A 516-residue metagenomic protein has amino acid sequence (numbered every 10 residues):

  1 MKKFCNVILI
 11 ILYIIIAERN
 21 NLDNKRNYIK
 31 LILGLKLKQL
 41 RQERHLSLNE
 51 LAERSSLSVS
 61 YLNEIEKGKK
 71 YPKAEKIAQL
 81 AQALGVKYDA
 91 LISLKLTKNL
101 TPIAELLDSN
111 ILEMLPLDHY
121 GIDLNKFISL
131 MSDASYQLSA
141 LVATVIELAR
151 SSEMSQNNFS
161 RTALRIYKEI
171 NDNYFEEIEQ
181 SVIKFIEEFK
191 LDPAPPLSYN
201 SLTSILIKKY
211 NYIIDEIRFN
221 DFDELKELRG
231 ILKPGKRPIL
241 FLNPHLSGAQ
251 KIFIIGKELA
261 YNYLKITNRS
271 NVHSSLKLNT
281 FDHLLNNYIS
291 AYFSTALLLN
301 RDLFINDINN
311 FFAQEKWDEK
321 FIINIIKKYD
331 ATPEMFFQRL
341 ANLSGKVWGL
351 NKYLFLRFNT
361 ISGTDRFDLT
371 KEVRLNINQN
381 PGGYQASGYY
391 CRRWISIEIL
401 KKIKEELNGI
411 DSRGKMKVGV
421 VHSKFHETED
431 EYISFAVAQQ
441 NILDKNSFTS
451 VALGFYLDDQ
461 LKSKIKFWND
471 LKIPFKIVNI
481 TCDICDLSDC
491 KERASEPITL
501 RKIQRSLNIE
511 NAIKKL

Functional and structural regions predicted by a protein language model:
M1-N24: Short, intrinsically disordered or compositionally biased N-terminal tails of bacterial proteins
I10, K25-I32, Q39, E43 (+6 more regions): Short juxta-domain linker segments that transition from a proline/glycine-rich, charged coil into a short amphipathic
